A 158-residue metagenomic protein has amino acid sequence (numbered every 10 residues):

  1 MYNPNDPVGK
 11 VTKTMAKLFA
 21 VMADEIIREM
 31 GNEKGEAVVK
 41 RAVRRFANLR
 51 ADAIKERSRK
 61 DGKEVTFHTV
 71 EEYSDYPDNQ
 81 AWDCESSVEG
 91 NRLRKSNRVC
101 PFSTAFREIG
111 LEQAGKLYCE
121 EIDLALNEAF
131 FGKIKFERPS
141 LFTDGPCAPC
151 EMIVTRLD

Functional and structural regions predicted by a protein language model:
M1-R92, P101-Y118, K133-A148, T155-D158: N-terminal accessory segment detector
Y118-I122, L126-N127: ATP phosphate-binding glycine-rich loop and adjacent ATP-lid/helix-beta elements within ATP-binding kinase/ATPase
F130: Surface-exposed, gly/pro-biased binding rims or lids
